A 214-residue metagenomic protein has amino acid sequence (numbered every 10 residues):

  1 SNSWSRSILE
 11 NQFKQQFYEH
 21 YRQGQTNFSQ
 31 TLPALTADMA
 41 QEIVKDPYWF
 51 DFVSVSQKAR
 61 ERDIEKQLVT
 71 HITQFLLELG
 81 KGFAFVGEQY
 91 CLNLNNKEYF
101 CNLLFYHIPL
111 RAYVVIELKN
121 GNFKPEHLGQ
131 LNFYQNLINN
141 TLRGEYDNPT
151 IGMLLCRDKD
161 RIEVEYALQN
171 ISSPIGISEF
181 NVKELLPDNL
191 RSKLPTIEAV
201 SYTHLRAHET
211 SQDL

Functional and structural regions predicted by a protein language model:
S1-V55: Amphipathic alpha-helical oligomerization/scaffolding segments
W49-A59, E117-N120: Short hinge/gating elements
S56-G87: Acidic-basic catalytic patches of nuclease active cores, encompassing PD-(D/E)XK and other metal-cofactor nuclease
L68, C101-H107, A112-N120, G129 (+3 more regions): Conserved catalytic cores of phosphodiester-cleaving nucleases, focusing on short active-site segments
F75, L79-F83, L118, L155 (+3 more regions): Basic nucleic-acid-binding interfaces
K81-P109: Active-site metal-binding core of divalent-cation-utilizing nuclease and nuclease-like domains
K119-N120, P125-H127, N136-N170: Nucleic-acid nuclease catalytic cores
T203-T210: Conserved small/polar residues in nucleotide/adenosyl-binding loops
